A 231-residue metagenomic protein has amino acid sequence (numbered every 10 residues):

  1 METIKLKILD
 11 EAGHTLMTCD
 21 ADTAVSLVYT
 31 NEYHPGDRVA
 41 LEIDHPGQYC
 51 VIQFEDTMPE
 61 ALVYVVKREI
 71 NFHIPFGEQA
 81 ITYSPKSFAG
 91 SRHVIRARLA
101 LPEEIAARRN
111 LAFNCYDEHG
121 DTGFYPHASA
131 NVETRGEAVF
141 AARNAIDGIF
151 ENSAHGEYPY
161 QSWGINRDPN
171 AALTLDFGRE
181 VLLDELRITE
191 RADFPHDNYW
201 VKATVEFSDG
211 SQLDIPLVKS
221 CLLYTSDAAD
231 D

Functional and structural regions predicted by a protein language model:
M1-R38, H45, Y49, M58-A172 (+2 more regions): Disordered, acidic Ser/Thr/Pro-rich linker "stalks" and the adjacent N-terminal cap of the next globular domain
D176, R187, T204-E206: Beta-strand cores of modular interaction/reader domains in eukaryotic scaffold and signaling proteins, especially PDZ
G178-V181, S208-G210: A short, structured loop/turn motif at beta-sheet edges
V181-F194: A short beta-strand element within beta-rich, extracytoplasmic domains of secreted/secretory-pathway proteins
H196-G210: Short, surface-exposed beta-strand/strand-loop-strand elements in extracellular ectodomains
L213-L223: Extracellular carbohydrate recognition and processing domains and analogous Trp-centered ligand-binding platforms
Y224-D230: Conserved small/polar residues in nucleotide/adenosyl-binding loops
